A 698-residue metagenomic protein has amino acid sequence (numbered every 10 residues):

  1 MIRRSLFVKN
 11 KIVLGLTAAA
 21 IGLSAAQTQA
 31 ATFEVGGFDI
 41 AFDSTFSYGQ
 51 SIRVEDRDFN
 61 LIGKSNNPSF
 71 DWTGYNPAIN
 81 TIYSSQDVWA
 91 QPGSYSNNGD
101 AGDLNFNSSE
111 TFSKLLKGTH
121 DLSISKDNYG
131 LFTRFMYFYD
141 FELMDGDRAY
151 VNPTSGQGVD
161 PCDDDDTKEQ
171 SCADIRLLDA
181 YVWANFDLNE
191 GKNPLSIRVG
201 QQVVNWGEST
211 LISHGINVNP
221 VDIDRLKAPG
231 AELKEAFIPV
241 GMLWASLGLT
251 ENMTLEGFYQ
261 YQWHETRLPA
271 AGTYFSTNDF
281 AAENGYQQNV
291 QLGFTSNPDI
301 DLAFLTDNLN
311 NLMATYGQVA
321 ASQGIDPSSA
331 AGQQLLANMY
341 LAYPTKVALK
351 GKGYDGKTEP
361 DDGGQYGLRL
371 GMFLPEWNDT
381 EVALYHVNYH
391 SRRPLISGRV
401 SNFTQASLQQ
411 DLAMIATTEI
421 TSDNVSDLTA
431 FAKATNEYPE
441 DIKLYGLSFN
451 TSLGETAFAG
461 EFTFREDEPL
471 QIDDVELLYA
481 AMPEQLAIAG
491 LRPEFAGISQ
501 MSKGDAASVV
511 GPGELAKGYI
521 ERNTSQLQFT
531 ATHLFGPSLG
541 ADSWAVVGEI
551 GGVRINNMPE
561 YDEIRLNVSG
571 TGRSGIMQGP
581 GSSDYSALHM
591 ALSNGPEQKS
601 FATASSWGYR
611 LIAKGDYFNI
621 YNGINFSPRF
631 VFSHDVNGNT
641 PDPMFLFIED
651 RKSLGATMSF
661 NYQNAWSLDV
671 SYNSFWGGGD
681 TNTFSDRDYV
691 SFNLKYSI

Functional and structural regions predicted by a protein language model:
Q29-F42, R53-R57, L122-L131, W183-I197 (+8 more regions): Short loop/turn motifs that connect adjacent beta-strands in outer-membrane beta-barrel proteins
I40-Y48, L131-F135, L195-I197, L255-G257 (+10 more regions): Transmembrane beta-strands of outer-membrane beta-barrel proteins
A41, K117-T119, D179-Y181, M242 (+7 more regions): Membrane-embedded beta-strand positions in outer-membrane beta-barrel channels/transporters
Y48-V54, Y137-F141, Q201-N205, Y259-E265 (+10 more regions): Transmembrane beta-strands of outer-membrane beta-barrel pores
N60-G102, M144-D166, D222-A228, T273-K352 (+3 more regions): Solvent-exposed loop segments that connect transmembrane elements
T111-S113, V387-H390, P394, A459 (+2 more regions): Detector for outer-membrane/organellar transmembrane beta-barrel domains, recognizing the amphipathic beta-strand
D127-G285, G608, V631, N637-G638 (+2 more regions): Outer membrane beta-barrel
D686-I698: Outer-membrane beta-barrel "beta-signal"
